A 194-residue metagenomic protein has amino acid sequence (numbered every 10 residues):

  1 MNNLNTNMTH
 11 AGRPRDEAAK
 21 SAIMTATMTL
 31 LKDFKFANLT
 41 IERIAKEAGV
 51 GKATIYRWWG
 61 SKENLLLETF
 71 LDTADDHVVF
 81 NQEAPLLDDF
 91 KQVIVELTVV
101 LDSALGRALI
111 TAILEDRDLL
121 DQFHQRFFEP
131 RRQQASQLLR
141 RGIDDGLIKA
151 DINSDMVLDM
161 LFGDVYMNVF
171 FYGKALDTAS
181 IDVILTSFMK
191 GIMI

Functional and structural regions predicted by a protein language model:
M1-F34, N38-E47, N64: Basic, helix-initiating cap at the start of DNA-binding domains
M1-M8, Q92, V99, Q133-R141 (+3 more regions): C-terminal peripheral helix-coil segments that are non-catalytic and often amphipathic
G49-W59: Short hydrophobic/aromatic patch on the recognition helix
W58-W59, F127, Y166-M167: Tryptophan-centric aromatic hotspots in well-structured domains and transmembrane helices
T69-F70, L101-Q122: Amphipathic alpha-helical segments used for helix-helix packing
F70-H77: Short, basic, alpha-helical segments at the C-terminal edge of helix-turn-helix-like DNA-binding modules
V78-A104, V157: Hydrophobic alpha-helical connector segments
V100, A104, L120-D145, D155-M156: Amphipathic alpha-helical packing segments from all-alpha helical-bundle domains
